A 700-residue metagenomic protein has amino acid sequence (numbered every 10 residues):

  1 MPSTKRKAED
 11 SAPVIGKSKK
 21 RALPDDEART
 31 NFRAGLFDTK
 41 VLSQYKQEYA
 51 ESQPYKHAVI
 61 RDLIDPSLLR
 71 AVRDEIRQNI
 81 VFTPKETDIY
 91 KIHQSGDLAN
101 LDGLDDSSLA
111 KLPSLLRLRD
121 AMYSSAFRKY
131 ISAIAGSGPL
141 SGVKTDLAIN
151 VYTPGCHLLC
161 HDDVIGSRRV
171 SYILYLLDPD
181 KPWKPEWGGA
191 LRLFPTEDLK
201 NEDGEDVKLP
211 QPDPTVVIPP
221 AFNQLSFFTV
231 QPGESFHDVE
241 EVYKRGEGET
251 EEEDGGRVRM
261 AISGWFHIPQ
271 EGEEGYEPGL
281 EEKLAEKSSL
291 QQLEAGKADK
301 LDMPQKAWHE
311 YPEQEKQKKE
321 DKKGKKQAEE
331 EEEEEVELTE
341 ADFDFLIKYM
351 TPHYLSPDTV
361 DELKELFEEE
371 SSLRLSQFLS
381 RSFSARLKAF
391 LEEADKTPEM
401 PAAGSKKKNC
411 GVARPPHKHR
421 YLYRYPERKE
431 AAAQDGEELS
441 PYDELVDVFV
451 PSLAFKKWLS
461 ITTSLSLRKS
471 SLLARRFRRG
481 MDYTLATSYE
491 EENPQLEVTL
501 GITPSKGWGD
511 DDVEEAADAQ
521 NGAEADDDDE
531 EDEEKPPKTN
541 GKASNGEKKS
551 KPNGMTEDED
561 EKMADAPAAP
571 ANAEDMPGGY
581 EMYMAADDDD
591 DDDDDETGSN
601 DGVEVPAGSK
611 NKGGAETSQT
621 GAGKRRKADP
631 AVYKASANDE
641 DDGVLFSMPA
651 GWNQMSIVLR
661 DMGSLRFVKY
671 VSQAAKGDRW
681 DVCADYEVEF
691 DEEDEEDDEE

Functional and structural regions predicted by a protein language model:
P2-L23, N150, G155-C156, D163 (+3 more regions): Catalytic core of Fe(II)/2-oxoglutarate
F32-L36: A glycine-rich, charged low-complexity "G-patch/RS-like" nucleic-acid-interacting patch
F37-A133, V360-K457: Non-heme Fe(II)/2-oxoglutarate
R61-D62, L116-S124, I165, P212-P219 (+4 more regions): Aromatic-acidic/polar surface patches that form glycan- and anion
P66, S125-K129, V170, V217-Q224 (+5 more regions): A structural signal for well-ordered alpha-helical segments within the folded catalytic domains of diverse enzymes
I76, I80-P84, S125-A126, I134-P139 (+10 more regions): A generic secondary-structure signal for well-formed alpha-helical elements
F127-R128, A133, G142, V170 (+7 more regions): Active-site-proximal binding-pocket segments
S141-D146, P185, E399-K406, R468-R476: Short acidic alpha-helical/loop segments enriched in Asp/Glu that coordinate divalent cations
